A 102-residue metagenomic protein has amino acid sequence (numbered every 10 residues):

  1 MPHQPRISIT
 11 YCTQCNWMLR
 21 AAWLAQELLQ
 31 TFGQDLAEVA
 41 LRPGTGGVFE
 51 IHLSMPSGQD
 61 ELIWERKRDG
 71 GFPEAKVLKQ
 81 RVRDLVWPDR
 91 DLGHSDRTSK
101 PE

Functional and structural regions predicted by a protein language model:
M1-E102: Domain-level signature for proteins that mediate thiol-based redox and metal-cofactor handling
